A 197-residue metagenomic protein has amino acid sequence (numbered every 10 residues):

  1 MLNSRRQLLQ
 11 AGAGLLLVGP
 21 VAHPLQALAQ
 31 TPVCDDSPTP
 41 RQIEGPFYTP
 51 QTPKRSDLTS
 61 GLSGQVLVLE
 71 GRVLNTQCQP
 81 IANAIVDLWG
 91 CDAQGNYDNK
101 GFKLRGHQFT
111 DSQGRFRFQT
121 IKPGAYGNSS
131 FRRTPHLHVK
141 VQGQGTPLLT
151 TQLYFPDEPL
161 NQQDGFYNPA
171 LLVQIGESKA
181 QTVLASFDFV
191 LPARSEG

Functional and structural regions predicted by a protein language model:
M1-G19: N-terminal secretory signal peptides and thylakoid transit peptides that target proteins across membranes
L28-G197: Beta-strand-dominated extracellular/periplasmic modules and repeats in secreted or surface-exposed proteins
